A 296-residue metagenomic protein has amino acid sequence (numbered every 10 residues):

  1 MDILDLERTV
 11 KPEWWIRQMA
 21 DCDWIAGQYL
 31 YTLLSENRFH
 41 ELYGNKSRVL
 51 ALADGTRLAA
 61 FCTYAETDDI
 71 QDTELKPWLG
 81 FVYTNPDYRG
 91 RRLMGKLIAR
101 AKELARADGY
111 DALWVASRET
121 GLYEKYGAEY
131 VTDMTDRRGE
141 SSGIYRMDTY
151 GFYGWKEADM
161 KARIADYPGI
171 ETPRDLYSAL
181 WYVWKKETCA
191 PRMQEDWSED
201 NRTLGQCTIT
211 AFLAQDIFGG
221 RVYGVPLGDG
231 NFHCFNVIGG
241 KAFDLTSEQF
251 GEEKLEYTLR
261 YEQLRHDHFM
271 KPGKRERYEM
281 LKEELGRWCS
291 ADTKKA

Functional and structural regions predicted by a protein language model:
M1-W14, T149, A158: Conserved N-terminal entry element of GNAT/NAT acetyltransferase domains
D23-A53: Active-site rim helix/loop that mediates acceptor-substrate recognition in acyltransferases
S47, E140-Y145, N231-H233: Short hydrophobic/aromatic beta-strand or adjacent loop that forms the aromatic wall/cage of a ligand/substrate-binding
V49-A51, W114, F235-V237: Residue-level detector of beta-strand face positions
A51, R57-T67, W78, Y83: Conserved beta-strand in the GNAT
T84, G90-E103: Conserved acetyl-CoA-binding loop-helix of GNAT-fold acetyltransferases
A107, D111, S117-S141: Conserved active-site alpha-helix within GNAT-family acetyltransferase domains
Y150-A296: A structural boundary/capping signal
